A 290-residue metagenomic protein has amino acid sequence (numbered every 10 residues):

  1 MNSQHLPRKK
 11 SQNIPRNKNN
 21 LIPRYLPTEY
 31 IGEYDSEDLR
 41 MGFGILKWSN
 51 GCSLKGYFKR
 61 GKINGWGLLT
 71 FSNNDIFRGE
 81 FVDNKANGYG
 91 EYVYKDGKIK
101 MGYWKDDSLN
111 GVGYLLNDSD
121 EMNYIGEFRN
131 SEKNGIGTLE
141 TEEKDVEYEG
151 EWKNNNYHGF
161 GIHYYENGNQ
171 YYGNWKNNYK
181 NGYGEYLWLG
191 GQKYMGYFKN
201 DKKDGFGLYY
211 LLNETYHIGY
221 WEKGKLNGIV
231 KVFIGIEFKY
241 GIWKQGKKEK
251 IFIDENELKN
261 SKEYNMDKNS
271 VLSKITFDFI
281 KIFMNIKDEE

Functional and structural regions predicted by a protein language model:
N2, Y220-E290: Long terminal segments
N2-N64: N-terminal segments that cap or nucleate solenoid repeat domains
L26-I31, N50, N73, D96 (+5 more regions): Acidic/polar residues in short coil/turn loops that connect beta-strands within repeat-based beta-sheet scaffolds
E29-R40, S53-N64, I76-N87, I99-N110 (+7 more regions): Conserved anchor residues at repeat-unit boundaries in beta-strand-based tandem repeats, strongest for the MORN repeat
S72-D75, D118, E142, E166 (+4 more regions): Short, surface-exposed secondary-structure junctions/capping segments
